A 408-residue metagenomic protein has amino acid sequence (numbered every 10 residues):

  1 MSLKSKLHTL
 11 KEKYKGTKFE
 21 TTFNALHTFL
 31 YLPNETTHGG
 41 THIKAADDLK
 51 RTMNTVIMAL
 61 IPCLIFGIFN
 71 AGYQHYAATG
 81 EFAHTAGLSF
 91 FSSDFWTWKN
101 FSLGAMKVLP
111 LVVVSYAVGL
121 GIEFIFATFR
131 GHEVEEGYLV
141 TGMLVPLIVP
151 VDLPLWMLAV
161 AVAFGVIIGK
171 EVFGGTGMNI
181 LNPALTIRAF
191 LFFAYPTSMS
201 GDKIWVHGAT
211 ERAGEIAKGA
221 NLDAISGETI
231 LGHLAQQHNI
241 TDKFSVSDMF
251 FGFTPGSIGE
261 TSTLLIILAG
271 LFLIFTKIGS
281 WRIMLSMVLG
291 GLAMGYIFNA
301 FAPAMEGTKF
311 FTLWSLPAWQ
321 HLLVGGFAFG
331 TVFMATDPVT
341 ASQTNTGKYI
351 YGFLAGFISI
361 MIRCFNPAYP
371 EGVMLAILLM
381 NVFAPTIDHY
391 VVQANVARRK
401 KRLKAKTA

Functional and structural regions predicted by a protein language model:
M1-V112, A408: N-terminal signal-anchor module of multipass membrane proteins
T37-I43, G119-R130, I167-G177, L268-K277 (+1 more regions): C-terminal ends of transmembrane helices
V56-N70, Y116-E123, L147, A163-V166 (+6 more regions): Hydrophobic core segments of alpha-helical transmembrane domains in multi-pass membrane transport and ion-translocation
F101-S115, D152-V160, M249, F253-T263 (+1 more regions): Structural signature of hydrophobic alpha-helical transmembrane segments
E133-G214: Membrane-interface helix-loop-helix junctions at boundaries between adjacent transmembrane segments
A159, I180-L185, W319-G325, K348 (+1 more regions): Loop-to-transmembrane alpha-helix initiation sites
G177-I267: Long hydrophobic alpha-helical segments that form multi-pass transmembrane helix bundles in integral membrane proteins
M284-N345: A beta-strand-loop signature enriched in Asp, Gly, Thr, and Trp that corresponds to the sialidase/neuraminidase Asp-box
